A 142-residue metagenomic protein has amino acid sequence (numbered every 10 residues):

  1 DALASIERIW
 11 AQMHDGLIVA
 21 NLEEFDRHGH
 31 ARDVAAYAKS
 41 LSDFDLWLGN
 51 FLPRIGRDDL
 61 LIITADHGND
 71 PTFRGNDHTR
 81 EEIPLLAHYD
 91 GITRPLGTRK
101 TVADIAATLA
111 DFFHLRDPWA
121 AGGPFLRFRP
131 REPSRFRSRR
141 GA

Functional and structural regions predicted by a protein language model:
D1-A142: Feature captures the catalytic ectodomains and active-site-proximal regions of enzymes that hydrolyze or transfer
